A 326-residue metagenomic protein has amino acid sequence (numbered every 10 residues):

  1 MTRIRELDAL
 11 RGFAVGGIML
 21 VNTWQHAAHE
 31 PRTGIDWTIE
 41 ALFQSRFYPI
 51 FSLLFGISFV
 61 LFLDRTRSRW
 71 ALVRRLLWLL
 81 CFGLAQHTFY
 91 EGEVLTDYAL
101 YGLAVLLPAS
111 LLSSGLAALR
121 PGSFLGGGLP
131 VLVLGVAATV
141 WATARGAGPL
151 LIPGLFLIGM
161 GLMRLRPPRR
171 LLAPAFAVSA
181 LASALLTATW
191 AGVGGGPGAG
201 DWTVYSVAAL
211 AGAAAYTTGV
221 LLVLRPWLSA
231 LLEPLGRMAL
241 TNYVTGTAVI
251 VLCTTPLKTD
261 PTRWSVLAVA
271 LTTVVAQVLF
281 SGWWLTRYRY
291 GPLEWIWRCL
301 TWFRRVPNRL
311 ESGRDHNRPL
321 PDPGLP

Functional and structural regions predicted by a protein language model:
M1-P326: Alpha-helical transmembrane segments and their immediate juxtamembrane cytosolic regions
